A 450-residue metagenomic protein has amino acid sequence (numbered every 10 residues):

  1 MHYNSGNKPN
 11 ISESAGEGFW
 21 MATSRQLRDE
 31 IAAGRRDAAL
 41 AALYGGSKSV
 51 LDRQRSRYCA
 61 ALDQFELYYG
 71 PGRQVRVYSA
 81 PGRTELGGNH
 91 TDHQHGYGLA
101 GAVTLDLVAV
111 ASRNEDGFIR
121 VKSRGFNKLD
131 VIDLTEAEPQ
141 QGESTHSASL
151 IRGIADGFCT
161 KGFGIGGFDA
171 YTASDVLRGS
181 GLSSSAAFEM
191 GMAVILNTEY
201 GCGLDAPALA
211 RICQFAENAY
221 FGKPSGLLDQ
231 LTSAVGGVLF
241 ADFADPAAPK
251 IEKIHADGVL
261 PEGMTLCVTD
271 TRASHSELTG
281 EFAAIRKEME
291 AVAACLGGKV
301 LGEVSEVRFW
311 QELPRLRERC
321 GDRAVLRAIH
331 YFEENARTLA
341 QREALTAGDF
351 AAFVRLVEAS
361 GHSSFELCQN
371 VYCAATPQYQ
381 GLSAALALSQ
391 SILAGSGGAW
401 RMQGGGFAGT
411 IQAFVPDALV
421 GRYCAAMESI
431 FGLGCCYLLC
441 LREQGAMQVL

Functional and structural regions predicted by a protein language model:
H2-R83, V108, S112-S144, F240-R401 (+1 more regions): C-terminal nucleotide
R73-Q74, H90-Y97, T135-S144, S174-L182 (+2 more regions): A short glycine/serine-rich beta->alpha loop
S79-H95, D175-M192, S396-F414: Glycine/serine-rich anion-binding loops at beta->alpha junctions that coordinate negatively charged ligand groups
G96-D116, V235: Structural signature of FAD isoalloxazine-binding scaffolds in flavoprotein oxidoreductases
R120-K122, G167-S174, L204-F215, V354-A359 (+2 more regions): Beta-strand segments within the central parallel beta-sheet cores of soluble alpha/beta enzyme folds
A155-L177: Glycine- and acidic-rich phosphate- and metal-coordinating loops
T160-F168, L196-I212, D417-I430: Phosphate-handling active-site elements
S180-V268, L450: Fold-level recognition of mixed alpha/beta catalytic cores in primary-metabolism enzymes, strongest
